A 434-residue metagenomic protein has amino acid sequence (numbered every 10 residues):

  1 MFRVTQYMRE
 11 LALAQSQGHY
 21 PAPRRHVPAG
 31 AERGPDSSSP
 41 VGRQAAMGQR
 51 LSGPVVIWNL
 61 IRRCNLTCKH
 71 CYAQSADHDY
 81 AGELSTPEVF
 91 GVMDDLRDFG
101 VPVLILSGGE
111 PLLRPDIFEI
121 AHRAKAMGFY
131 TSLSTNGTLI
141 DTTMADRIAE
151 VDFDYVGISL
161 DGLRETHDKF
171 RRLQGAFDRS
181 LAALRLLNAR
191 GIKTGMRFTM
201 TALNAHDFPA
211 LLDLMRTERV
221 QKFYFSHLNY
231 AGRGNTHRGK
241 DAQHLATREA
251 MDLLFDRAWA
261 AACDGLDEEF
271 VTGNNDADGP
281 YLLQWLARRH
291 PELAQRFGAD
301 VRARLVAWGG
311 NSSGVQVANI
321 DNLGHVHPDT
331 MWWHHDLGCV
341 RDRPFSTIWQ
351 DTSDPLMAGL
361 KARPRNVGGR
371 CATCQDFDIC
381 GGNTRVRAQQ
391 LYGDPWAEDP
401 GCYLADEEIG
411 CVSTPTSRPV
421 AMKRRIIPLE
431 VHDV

Functional and structural regions predicted by a protein language model:
F2-Y155: Conserved alpha-helical substructure of the radical SAM core
T86-H244: Radical SAM/AdoMet-radical enzyme domain recognition
D95-G108, A397-V434: Short Fe-S-cluster ligation motifs
T217, N235-E268, V306-G309, D394-G410 (+1 more regions): A structural motif corresponding to the C-terminal lobe/cap of the Radical SAM core domain
L245-D300, H325-G381: C-terminal accessory region of radical SAM enzymes
N311-G314: Short, small/polar residue-rich loop motifs at catalytic or cofactor-binding pockets
I320-D321: Short, acidic, Ser/Thr-enriched surface-loop or helix-capping motifs
R365-T414: Cysteine-cluster motifs in flexible loop/terminal segments that predominantly coordinate metals
